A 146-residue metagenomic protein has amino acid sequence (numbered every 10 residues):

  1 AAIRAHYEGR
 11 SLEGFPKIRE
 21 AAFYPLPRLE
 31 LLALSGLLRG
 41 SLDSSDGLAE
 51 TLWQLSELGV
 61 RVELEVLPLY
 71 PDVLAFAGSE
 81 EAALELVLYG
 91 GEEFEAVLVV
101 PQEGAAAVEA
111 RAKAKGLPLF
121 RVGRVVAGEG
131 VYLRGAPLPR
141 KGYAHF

Functional and structural regions predicted by a protein language model:
A1-F146: Helix-biased detector of long, well-ordered alpha-helical tracts
